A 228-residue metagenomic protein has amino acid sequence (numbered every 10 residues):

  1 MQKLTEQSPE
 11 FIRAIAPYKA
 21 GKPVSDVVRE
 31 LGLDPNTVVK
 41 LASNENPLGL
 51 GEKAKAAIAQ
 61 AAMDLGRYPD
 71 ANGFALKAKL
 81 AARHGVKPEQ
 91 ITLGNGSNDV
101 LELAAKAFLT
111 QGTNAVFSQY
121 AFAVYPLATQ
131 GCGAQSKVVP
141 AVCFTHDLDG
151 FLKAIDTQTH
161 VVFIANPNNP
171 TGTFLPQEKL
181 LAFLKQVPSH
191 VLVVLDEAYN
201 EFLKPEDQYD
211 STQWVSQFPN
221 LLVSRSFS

Functional and structural regions predicted by a protein language model:
Q2-G96, L103: N-terminal small-domain helix-loop-helix segment of the aminotransferase-like
N36-T37, K87-I91, Q111-N114, Q158 (+3 more regions): Short acidic capping loops at alpha-helix termini that bridge into adjacent secondary structure
N44-N46, S97-N98, F122, N166-P170 (+1 more regions): Short glycine-rich anion-binding loops that position phosphate/pyrophosphate groups of nucleotides and phosphorylated
G49-G51, L101-A104, Y125-P126, T171-G172 (+1 more regions): Glycine/Thr-rich phosphate-binding loops of Rossmann-like dinucleotide-binding domains
L80, Y125, T129, V187: Short hydrophobic alpha-helical segments of the AMP-binding
K87, C132-G133, Q217-F218: Short, structured coil segments at secondary-structure junctions
A107-I164: PLP-dependent aminotransferase-like
L148-Q158, P170-V193, E197-S228: Active-site pre-lysine segment of PLP-dependent enzymes
